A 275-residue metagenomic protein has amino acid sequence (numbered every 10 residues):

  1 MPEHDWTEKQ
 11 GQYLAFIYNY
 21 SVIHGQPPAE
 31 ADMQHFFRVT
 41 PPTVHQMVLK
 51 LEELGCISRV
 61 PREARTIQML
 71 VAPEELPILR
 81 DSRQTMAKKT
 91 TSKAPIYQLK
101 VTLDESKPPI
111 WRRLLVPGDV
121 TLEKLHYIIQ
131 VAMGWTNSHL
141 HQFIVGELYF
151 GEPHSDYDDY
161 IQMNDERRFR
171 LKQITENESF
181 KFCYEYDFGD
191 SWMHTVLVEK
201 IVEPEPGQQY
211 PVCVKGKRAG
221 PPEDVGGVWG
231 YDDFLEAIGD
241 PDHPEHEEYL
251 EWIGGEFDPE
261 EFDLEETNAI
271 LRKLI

Functional and structural regions predicted by a protein language model:
W6-Q10, A29, V60-S82: Short, cationic-aromatic polyanion-contact patches
N19-G25: Short helix-capping/hinge SLiMs at alpha-helix to coil transitions
P27-F37: A short alpha-helical element within helix-turn-helix/winged-helix DNA-binding domains across DNA-binding proteins
P42: Key DNA-contact positions within bacterial/archaeal DNA-binding proteins
Q46, K50-E53: Alpha-helical DNA-recognition elements
E53-V60: A short, conserved structural fragment
M86-I275: Short linear regulatory motifs enriched in tryptophan with gly/pro/ser
